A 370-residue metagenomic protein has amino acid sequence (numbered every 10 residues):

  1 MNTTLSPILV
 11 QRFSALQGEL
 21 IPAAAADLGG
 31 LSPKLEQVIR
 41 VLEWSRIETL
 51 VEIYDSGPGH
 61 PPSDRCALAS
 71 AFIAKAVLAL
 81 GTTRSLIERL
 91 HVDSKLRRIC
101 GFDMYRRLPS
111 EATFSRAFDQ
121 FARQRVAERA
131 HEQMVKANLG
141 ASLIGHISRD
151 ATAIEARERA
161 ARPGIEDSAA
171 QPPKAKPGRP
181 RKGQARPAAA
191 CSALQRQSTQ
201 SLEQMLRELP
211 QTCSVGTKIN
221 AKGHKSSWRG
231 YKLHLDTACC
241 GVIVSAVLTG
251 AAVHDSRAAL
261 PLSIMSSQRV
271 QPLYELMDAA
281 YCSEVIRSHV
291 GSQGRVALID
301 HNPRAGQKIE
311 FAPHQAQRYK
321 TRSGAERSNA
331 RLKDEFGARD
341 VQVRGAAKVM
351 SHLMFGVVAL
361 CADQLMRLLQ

Functional and structural regions predicted by a protein language model:
M1-T49, R367-Q370: Charged, often Cys/His-bearing segments associated with DNA-binding zinc-finger transcription factors
G29-L78: Basic, short loop/linker segments at the boundary and entry of helix-turn-helix/winged-helix-like folds
G57-C66, K225-S226, V343-H352: Structural motif
P61-R129: Short, positively charged, Gly/Tyr-enriched micro-motifs that form contact patches at catalytic or ligand/partner
E111-S292: Polybasic low-complexity intrinsically disordered regions
E132-V135, G324, R331, L353-A359: Charged alpha-helix within mobile-element recombinases
A279-A347: Helix-centered, glycine/charged polyanion-binding patches within enzymatic domains that contact phosphate-containing
A347-Q370: Charge-patterned, long linear interaction tracts outside catalytic cores
